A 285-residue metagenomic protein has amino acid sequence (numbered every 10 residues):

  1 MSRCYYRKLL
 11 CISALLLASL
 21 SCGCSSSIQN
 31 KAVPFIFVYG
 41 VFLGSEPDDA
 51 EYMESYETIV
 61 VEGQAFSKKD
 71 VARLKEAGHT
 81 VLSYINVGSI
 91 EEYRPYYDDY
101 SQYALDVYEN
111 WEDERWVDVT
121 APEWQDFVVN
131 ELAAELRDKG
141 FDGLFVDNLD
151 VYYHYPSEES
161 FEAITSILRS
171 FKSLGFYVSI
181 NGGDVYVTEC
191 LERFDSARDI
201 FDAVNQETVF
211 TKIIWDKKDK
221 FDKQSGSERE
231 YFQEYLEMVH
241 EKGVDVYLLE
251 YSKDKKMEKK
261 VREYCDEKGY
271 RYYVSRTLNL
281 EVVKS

Functional and structural regions predicted by a protein language model:
S2-L10: Bacterial N-terminal signal peptides that target proteins for export
L9-L17: Sec-dependent N-terminal signal peptides
L17-A18, K212: Alpha-helical transmembrane segments and their juxtamembrane interfaces
L20-G23: C-terminal motif of bacterial Sec signal peptides marking the signal peptidase cleavage site
S25-S285: Glycan-processing catalytic domains of CAZymes
